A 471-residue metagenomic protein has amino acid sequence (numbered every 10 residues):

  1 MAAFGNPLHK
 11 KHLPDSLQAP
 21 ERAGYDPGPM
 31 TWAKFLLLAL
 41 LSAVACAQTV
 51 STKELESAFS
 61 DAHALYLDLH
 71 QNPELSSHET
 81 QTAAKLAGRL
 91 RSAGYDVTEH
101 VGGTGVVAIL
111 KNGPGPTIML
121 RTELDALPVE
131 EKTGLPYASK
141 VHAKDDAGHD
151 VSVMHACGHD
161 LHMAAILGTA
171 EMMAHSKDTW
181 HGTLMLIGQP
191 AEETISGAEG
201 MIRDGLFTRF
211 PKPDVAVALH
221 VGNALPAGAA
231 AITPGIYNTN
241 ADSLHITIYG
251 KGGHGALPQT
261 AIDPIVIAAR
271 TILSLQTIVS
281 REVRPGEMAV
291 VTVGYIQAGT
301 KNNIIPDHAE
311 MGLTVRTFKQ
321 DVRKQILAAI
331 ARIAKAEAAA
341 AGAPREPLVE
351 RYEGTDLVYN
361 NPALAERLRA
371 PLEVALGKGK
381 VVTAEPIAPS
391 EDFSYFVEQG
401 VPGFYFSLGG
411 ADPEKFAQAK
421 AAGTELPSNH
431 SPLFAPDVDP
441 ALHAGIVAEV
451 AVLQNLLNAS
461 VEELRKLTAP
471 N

Functional and structural regions predicted by a protein language model:
H9, S16, E21, Y25-D26: Short, positively charged and aromatic/hydrophobic N-terminal segments
T31-L38: Sec-dependent signal peptide recognition, specifically the positively charged N-region followed immediately by
S42-A45: N-terminal signal peptide c-region/cleavage motif recognized by signal peptidases
Q48, A269-N471: Metal-dependent amide/peptide-bond hydrolase catalytic core, centered on the "pita-bread" metallohydrolase fold
Q48-H155, D160-G182: Acidic/His- and Gly-rich active-site-bordering loop/insert found across diverse amide/peptide-bond hydrolases
L69, A108, L120, H159 (+8 more regions): Divalent metal-coordination and catalytic microenvironments
A138, H142-M154, D160-L161, M173-Y295 (+1 more regions): Histidine/acidic-residue-rich, glycine-tolerant segments that coordinate divalent metal ions
